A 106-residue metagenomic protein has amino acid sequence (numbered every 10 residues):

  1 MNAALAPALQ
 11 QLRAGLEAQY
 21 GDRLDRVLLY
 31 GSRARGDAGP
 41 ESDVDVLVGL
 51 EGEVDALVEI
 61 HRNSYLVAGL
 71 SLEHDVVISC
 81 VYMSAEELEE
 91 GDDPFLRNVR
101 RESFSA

Functional and structural regions predicted by a protein language model:
M1-D25, A34-P40, E51-A106: Catalytic core of pol beta-like nucleotidyltransferases
D45-G49: Short beta-strand->loop micro-motif that forms the acidic, two-metal-ion catalytic signature in nucleotide-processing
